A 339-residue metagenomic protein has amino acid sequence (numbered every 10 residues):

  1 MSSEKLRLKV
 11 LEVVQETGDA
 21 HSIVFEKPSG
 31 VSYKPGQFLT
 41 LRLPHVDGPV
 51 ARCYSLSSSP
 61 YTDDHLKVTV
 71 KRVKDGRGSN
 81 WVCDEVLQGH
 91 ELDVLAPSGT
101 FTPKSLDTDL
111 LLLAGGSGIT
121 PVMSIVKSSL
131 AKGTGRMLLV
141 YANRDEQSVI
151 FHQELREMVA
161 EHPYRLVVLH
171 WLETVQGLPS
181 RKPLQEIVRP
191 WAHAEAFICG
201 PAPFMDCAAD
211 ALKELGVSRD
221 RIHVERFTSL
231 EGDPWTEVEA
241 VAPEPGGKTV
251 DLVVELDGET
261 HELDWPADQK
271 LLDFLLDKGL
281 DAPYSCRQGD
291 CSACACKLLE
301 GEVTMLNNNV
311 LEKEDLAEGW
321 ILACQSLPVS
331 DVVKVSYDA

Functional and structural regions predicted by a protein language model:
S2-E91, T108-D109, N143-D145, R156-V159 (+1 more regions): Ferredoxin-reductase
P44, P97-S98, D338: Short, surface-exposed secondary-structure boundary micro-motifs
N80-E244, K248-V253, T260: FNR/FR-type flavoprotein reductase catalytic core
G247-R287: C-terminal accessory/binding modules appended to enzymatic or scaffolding proteins
F274-P283, A293-A339: Iron-sulfur (Fe-S) cluster-binding segments and ferredoxin-like electron-carrier domains, especially [2Fe-2S]
